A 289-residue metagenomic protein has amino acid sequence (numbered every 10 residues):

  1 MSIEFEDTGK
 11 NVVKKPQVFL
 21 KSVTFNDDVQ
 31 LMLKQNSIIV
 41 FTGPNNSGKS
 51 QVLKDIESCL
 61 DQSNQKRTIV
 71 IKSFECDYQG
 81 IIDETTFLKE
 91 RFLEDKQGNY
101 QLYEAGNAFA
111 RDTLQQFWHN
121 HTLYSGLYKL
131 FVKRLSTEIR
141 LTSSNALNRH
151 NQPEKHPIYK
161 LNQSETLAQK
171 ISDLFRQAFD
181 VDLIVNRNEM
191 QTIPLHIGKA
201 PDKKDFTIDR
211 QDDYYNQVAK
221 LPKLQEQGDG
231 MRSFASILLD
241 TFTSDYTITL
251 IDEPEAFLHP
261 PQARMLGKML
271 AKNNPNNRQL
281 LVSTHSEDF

Functional and structural regions predicted by a protein language model:
S2-E4, D55-R149: Conserved P-loop NTP-binding catalytic core
S2-K14, S22, F131-I248, P260: Extended helical coiled-coil dimerization/tether regions that scaffold and oligomerize large DNA-maintenance assemblies
N11-L53: Pre-Walker A-like glycine/lysine-rich segment at the N-terminus of P-loop NTPase domains
N36-I71, S233-I237, S286-D288: Phosphate-binding glycine-rich loops of NTP-binding sites
D245-T247, N276-L281: Loop/turn-to-beta-strand initiation segments
D252-P254: Walker B catalytic acidic pair
P261, T284-S286: Conserved H-loop
M265-G267: Conserved hydrophobic alpha-helix in the ABC-type ATPase nucleotide-binding domain
